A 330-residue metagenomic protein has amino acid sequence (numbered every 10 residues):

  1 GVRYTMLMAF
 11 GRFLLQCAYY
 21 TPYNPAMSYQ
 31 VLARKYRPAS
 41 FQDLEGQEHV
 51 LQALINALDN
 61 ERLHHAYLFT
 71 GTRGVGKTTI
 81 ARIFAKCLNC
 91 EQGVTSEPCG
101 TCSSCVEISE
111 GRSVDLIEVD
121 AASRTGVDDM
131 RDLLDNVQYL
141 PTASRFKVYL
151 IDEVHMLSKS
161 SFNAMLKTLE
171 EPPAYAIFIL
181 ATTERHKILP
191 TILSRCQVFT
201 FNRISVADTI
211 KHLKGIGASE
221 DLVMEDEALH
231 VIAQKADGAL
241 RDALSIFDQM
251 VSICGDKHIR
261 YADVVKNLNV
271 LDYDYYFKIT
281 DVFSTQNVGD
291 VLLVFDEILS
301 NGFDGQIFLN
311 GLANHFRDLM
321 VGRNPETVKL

Functional and structural regions predicted by a protein language model:
V2-V198, D208, I216: P-loop/Walker A NTP-binding region and its immediately flanking N-terminal helices in P-loop NTPase folds
K86, E110-V114, D129-D132, R145 (+2 more regions): Extended, largely alpha-helical regulatory/partner-binding modules appended to the mid-to-C-terminal parts
